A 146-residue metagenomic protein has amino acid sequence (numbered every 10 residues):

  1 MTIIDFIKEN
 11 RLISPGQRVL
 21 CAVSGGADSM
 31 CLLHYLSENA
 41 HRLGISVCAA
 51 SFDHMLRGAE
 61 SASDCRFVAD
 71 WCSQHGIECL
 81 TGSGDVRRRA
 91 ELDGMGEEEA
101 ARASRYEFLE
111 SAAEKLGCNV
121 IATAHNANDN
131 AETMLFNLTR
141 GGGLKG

Functional and structural regions predicted by a protein language model:
M1-V23, A27-G146: Core alpha/beta nucleotide-donor-binding catalytic domains of modification enzymes
